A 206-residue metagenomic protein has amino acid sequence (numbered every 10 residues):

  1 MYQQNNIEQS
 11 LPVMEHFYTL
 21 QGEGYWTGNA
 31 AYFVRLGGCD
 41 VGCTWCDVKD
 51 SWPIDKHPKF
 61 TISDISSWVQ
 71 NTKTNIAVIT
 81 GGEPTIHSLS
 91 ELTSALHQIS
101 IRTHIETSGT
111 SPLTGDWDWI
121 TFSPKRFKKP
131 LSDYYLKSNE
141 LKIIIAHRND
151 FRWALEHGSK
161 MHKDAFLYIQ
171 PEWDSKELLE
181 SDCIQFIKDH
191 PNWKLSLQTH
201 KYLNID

Functional and structural regions predicted by a protein language model:
M1, F17-L20: A short, compositionally biased domain-edge/stem linker segment
Y2-N6: Polytopic alpha-helical membrane-helix bundles and their juxtamembrane interface segments in multi-pass membrane
I7, L11-Y18, A30-A31, G37 (+1 more regions): Conserved Radical SAM active-site core
G22-G24: A short beta-strand-turn-helix
W26-G28, Y135: A generic structural micro-feature
T85-D206: Conserved AdoMet/S-adenosylmethionine-binding subsite of the radical SAM
